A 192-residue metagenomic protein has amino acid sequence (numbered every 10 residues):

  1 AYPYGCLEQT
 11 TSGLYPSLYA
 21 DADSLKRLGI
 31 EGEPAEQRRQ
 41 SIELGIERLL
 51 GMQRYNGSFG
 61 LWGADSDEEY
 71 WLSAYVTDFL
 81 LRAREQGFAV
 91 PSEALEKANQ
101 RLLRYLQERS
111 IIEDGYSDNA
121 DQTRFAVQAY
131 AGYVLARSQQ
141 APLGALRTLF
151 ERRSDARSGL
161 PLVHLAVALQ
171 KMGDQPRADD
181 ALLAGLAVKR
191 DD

Functional and structural regions predicted by a protein language model:
A1-D192: Large, well-folded core regions of big proteins
